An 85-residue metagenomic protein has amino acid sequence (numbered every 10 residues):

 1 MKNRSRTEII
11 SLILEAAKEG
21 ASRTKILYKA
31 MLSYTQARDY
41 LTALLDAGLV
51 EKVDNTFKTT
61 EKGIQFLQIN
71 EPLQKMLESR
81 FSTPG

Functional and structural regions predicted by a protein language model:
M1-S11: Short alpha-helical segments that sit at the start of domains
I13-A17: Short helix-to-turn junction characteristic of helix-turn-helix DNA-binding domains, especially the helix
G20-A30: Short acidic, hydrophobic short linear motifs in intrinsically disordered regions
A37-A47: Basic amphipathic alpha-helical segments that dock to polyanions
L45-N55: A short, conserved structural fragment
T56-N70: Basic, amphipathic "hinge/linker" alpha-helix immediately C-terminal to the N-terminal HTH DNA-binding motif
P72-G85: Amphipathic alpha-helical dimerization/coiled-coil segments that flank or bridge DNA-binding/regulatory modules
